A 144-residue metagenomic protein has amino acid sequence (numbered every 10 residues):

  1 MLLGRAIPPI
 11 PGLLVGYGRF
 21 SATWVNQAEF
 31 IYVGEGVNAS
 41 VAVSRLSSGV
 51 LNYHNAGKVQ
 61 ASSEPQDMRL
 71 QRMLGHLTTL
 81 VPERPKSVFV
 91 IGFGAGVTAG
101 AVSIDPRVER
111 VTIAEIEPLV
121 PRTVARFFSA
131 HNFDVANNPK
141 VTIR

Functional and structural regions predicted by a protein language model:
M1-V59, M68, R72: Basic, ligand-binding patches in group-transfer machinery, especially extracytoplasmic/periplasmic segments
S62-R144: The AdoMet/dcAdoMet-binding core of the Class I SAM-like
